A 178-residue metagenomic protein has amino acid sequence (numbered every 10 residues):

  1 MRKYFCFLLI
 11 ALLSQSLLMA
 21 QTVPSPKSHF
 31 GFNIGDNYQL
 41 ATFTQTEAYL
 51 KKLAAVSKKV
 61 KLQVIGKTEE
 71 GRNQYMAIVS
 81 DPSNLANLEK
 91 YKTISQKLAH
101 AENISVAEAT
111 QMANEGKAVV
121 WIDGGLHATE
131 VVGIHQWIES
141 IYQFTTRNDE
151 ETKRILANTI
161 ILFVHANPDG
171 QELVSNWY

Functional and structural regions predicted by a protein language model:
M1-Y4: Positively charged n-region of N-terminal signal peptides that target proteins for export
C6-S16: Bacterial N-terminal signal peptides
L18-T22: Boundary at the C-terminal end of the N-terminal hydrophobic targeting segment
V23-Y38, W121-G124: Acidic/histidine-rich, surface-exposed loop or edge segments in extracytoplasmic proteins
T42, G71, G125, L162: Divalent metal-coordination and catalytic microenvironments
F43-E89: A non-catalytic alpha/beta surface segment that caps or lines the substrate-entry region of metallo-dependent hydrolase
K51, A55-K58, I141-E150: Sec-exported extracytoplasmic/periplasmic mature domains
G66, Y75-D81, Y91-K97, A107-K117 (+2 more regions): Surface-exposed loop and adjacent secondary-structure segments within mature catalytic domains
